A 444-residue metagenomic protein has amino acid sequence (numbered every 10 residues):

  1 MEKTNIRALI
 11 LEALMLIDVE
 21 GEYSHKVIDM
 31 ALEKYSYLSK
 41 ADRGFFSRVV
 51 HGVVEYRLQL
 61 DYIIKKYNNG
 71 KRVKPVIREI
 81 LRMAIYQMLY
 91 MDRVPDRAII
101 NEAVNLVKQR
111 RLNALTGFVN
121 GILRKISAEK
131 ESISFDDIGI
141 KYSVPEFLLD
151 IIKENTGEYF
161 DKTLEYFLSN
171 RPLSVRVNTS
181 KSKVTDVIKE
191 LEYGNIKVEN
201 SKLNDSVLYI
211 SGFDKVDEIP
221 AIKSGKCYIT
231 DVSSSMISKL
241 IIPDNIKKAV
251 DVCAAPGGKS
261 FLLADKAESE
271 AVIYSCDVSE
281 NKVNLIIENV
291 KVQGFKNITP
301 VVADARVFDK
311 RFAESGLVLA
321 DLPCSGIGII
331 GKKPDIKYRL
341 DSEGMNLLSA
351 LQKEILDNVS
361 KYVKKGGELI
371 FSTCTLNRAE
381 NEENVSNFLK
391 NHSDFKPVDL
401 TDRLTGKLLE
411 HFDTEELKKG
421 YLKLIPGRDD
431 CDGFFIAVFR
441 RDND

Functional and structural regions predicted by a protein language model:
M1-D444: S-adenosylmethionine
